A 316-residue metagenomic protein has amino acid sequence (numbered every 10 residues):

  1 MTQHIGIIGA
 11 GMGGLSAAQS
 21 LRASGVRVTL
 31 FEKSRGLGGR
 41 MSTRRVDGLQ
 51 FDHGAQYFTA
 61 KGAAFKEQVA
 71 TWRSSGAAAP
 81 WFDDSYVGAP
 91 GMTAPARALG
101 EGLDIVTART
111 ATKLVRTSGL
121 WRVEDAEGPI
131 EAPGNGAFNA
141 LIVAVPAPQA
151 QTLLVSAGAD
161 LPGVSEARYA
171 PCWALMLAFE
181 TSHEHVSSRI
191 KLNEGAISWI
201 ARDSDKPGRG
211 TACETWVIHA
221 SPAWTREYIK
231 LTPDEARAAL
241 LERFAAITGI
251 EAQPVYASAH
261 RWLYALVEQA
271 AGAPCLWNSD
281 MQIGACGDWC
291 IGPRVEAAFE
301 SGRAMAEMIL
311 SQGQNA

Functional and structural regions predicted by a protein language model:
Q3-L30, A306, L310: N-terminal Rossmann-like FAD-binding beta1-loop-alpha1 element of flavoenzymes
R22-V46: Glycine-rich FAD pyrophosphate-binding loop
G38, G134-S188, I250-A252: Central helical "cap/lid" subdomain
Y57-A64, A78-G100, K230-A236: Short beta-strand to alpha-helix junction loop
T107-R122: A conserved short coil-to-beta-strand element within the FAD-binding core of flavoproteins
M176-I229, E235, A239-T248: Active-site substrate-recognition segment that forms the wall of the catalytic cavity or substrate channel
A238, F244-M281: Flavin (FAD/FMN) cofactor-binding core of flavoprotein oxidoreductases
P274-M305: Short FAD-binding loop at a beta-strand-to-alpha-helix junction that anchors the flavin cofactor in diverse
